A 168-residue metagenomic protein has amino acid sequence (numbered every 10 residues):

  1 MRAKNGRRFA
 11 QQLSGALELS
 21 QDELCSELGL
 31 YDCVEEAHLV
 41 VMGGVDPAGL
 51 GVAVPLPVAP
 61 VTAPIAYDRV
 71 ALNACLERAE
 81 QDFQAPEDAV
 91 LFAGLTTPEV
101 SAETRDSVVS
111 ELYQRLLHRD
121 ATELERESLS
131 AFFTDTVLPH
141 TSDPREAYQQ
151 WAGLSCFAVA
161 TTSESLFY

Functional and structural regions predicted by a protein language model:
M1-Y168: Composition-driven recognition of low-complexity segments enriched in small/aliphatic/hydroxylated residues
